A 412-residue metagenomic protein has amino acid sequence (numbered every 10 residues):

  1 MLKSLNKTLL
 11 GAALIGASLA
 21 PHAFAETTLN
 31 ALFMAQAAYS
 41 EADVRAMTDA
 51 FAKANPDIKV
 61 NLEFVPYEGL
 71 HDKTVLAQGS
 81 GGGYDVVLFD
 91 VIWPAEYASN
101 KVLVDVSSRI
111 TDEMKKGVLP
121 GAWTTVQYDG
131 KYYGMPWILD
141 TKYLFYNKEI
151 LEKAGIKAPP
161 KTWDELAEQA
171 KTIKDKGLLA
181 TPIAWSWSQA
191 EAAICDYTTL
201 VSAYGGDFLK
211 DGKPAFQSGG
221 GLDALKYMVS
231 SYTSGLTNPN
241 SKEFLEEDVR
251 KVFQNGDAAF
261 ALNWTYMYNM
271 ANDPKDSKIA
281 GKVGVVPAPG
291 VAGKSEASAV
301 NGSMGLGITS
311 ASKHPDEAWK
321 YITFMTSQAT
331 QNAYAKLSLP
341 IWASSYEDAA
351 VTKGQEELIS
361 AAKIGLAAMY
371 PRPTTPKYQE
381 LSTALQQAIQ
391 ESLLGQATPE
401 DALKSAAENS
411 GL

Functional and structural regions predicted by a protein language model:
E26-A38, I58-E63, D85-V86, Y133 (+2 more regions): Short, well-ordered beta-strand elements
T28-A46, V65-Y67, D140, E191 (+2 more regions): Extracytoplasmic "Venus flytrap"
A42, N100-K101, W264-K282, V286-A388: C-terminal lobe and pocket-closing loops of periplasmic/extracytoplasmic Venus-flytrap solute-binding proteins
A46, A50-V118, T125-Q127, E149-K161 (+4 more regions): Extracytoplasmic "Venus flytrap"/periplasmic binding protein-like
V91-Y143, E165-A167, A193-T198, Y204 (+2 more regions): Hinge/lid segment of periplasmic solute-binding proteins
A95-V102, A122-A158, S186-K210, V300-T309 (+1 more regions): Periplasmic solute-binding protein
S107-V118, A184-S188, A203-L225, D273-K278 (+3 more regions): Short, solvent-exposed loop/beta-turn-alpha elements that line the ligand-binding surface or hinge of extracytoplasmic
Q169-T172, K176, G212-K242, A288: Glycine-centered hinge/linker elements that transmit conformational signals in sensory and ligand-binding systems
